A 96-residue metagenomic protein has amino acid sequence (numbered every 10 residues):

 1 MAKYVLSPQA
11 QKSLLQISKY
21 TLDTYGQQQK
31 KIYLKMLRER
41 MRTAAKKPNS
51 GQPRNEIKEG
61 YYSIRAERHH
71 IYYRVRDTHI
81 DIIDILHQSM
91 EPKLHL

Functional and structural regions predicted by a protein language model:
M1-N55: Basic, Lys/Arg-enriched alpha-helical interface segments
S7-P8, P53, Y61, S89-L94: Charged, low-complexity, helix/coiled-coil-prone segments
R38, N49-T78: Basic/aromatic recognition patch in beta-strand/loop cores that engages polyanionic ligands
H69-H70, R74-L96: Enriched for short, Lys/Arg-rich terminal
